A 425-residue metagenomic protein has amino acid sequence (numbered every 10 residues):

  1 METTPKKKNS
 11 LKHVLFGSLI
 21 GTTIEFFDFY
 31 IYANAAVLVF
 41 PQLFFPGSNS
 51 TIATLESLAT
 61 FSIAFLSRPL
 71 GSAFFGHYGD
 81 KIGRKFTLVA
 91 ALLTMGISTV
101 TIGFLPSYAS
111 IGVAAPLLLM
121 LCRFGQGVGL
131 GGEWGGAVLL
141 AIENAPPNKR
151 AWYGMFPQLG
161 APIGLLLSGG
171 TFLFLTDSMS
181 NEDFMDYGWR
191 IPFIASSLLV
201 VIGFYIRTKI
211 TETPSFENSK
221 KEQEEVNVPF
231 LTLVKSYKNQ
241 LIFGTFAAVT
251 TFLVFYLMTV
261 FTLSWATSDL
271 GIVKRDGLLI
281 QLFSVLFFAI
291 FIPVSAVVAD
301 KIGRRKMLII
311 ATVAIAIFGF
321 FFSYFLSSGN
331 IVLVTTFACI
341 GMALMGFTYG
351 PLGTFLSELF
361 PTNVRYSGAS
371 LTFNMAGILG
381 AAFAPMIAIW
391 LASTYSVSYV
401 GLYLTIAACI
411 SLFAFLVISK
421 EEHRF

Functional and structural regions predicted by a protein language model:
A33, K238-F287, A381: Extracytoplasmic gate region of multi-pass secondary transporters
A36-R68: Extracellular/periplasmic helix-loop-helix junction of adjacent transmembrane segments in MFS-like secondary
S72-R84, I292-R304: Helix-to-loop junctions at the C-terminal end of transmembrane segments in multipass secondary transporters
K81-L93, K301-T312: Cytoplasmic membrane-interface "Motif A"-like loop-to-helix N-cap segments of 12-TM Major Facilitator Superfamily
L93-I111, A314-S328: C-terminal ends and interior cores of transmembrane alpha-helices in multi-pass membrane transporters/permeases
W152-T176, F373-A384: Glycine-rich segments within core transmembrane alpha-helices of 12-TM secondary carriers
G203-I210, A407-F425: Multi-pass alpha-helical transporter architecture, strongest for 12-TM Major Facilitator/SLC carriers used
K306-P351: C-terminal transmembrane helical hairpin of 12-TM major facilitator-type secondary transporters
